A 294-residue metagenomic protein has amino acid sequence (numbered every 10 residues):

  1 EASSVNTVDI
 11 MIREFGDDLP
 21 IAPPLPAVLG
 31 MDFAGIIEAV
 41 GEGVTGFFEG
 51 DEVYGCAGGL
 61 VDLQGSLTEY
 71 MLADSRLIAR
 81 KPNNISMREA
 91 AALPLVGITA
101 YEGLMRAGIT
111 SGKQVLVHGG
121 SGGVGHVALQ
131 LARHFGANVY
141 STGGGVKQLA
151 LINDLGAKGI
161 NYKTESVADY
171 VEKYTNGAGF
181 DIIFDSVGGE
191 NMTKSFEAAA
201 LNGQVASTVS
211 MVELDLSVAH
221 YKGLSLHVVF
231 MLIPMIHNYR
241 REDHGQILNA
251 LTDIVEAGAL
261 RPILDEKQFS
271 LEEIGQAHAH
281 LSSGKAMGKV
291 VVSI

Functional and structural regions predicted by a protein language model:
E1-V5, G16-G59: Glycine-rich beta-strand-centered segment in the early N-terminal region that forms part of a ligand/cofactor-binding
A22, G46, C56-G119: NAD(P)H dinucleotide-binding glycine-rich loop of Rossmann-like/cofactor-binding domains, especially the beta1-alpha1
E42-G43, S141-L151, G189-N191, V212-E213: Short glycine/proline-centered loop/turn elements that form peptide/ligand docking sites
A91-T164: Mid-domain Rossmann-like dinucleotide-binding core that forms the NAD(H)/NADP(H) cofactor-binding site
K158-H227: Glycine-rich cofactor phosphate-binding loops and adjacent beta1-alpha1 units of small-molecule cofactor enzyme domains
V218-K267: C-terminal substrate-binding/catalytic core of Rossmann-like NAD(P)-dependent dehydrogenases/reductases
E256-L264, G275-I294: C-terminal capping/lid region of NAD(P)-dependent oxidoreductase domains
